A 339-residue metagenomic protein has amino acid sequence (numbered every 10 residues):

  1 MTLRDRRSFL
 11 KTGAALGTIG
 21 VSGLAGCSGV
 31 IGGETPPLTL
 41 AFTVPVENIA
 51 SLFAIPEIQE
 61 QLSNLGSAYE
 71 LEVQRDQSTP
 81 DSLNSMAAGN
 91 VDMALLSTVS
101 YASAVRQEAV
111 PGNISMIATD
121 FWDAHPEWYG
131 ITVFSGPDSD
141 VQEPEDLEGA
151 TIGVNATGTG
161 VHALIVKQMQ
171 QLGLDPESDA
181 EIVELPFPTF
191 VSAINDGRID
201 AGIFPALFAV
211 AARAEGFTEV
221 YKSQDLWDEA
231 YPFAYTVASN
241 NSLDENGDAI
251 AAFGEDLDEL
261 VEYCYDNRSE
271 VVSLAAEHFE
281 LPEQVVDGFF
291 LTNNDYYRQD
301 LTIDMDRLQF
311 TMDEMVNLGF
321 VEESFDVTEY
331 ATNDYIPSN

Functional and structural regions predicted by a protein language model:
M1-G17: N-terminal secretory signal peptides and thylakoid transit peptides that target proteins across membranes
E34-Q171: Short, glycine-/small- and polar/acidic-enriched structural segments that line small-molecule recognition paths
T35-T39, E60-Q77, N90-D92, Q170-L185 (+4 more regions): A local structural motif
P45-I49, D244-F320: Secondary-structure end/capping motifs
L95-V110, V166, D200-T218, E314: A ligand-binding cleft/hinge motif common to bilobed small-molecule-binding domains
I114-H125, A180-E181, F217-A230: Short beta-strand->loop
P188-E277: Pocket-lining segment of extracytoplasmic ligand-binding domains
M312-N339: Conserved C-terminal helix/tail region of periplasmic/extracytoplasmic solute-binding proteins
